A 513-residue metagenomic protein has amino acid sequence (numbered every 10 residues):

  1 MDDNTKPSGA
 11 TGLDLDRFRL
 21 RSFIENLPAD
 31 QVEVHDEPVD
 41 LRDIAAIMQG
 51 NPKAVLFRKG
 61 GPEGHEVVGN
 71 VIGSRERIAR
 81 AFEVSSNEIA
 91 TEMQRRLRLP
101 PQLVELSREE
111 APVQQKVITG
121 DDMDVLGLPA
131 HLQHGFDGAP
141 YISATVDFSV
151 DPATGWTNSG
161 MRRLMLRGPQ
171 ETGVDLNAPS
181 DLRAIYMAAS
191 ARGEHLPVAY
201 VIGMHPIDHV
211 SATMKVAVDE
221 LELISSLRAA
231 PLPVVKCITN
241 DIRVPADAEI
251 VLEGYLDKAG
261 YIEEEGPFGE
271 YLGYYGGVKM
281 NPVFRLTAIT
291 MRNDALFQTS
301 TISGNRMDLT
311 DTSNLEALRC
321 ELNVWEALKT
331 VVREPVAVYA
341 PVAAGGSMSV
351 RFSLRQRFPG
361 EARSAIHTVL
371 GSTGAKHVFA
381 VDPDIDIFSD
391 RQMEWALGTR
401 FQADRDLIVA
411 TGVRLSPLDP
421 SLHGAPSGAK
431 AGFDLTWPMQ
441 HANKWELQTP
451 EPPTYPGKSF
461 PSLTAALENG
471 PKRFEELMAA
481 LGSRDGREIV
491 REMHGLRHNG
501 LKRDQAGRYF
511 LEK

Functional and structural regions predicted by a protein language model:
D2-P267, Y271-V283, T287-P456, E476-A480: Extended, highly charged
V32, K472, L501-K502: Conserved hydrophobic residue
R400-D404, R484, L496-N499, R503: Hydrophobic alpha-helical segments
K444-P461, D485, G507-K513: Short alpha-helical segments that sit at the start of domains
F460-E468, V490: Hydrophobic residues on short alpha-helical segments
A465-E476, R484: Short capping segments at the starts of secondary-structure elements
S483-R491: Short, basic interhelical loop/turn and adjoining N-cap of the next helix at nucleic-acid- or acidic-partner-contacting
V490-K513: Charged low-complexity interaction tracts in eukaryotic proteins
